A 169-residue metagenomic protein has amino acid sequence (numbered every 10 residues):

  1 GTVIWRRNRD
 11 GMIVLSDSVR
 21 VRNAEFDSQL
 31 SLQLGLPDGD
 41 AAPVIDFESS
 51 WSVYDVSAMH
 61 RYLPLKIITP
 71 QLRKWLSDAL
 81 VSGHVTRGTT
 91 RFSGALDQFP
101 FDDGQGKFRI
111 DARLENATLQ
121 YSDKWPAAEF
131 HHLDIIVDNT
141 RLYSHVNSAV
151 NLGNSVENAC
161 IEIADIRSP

Functional and structural regions predicted by a protein language model:
G1-L15, F26-H145, A149-N151, S155-P169: Membrane-proximal interfacial segments on either side of biological membranes
